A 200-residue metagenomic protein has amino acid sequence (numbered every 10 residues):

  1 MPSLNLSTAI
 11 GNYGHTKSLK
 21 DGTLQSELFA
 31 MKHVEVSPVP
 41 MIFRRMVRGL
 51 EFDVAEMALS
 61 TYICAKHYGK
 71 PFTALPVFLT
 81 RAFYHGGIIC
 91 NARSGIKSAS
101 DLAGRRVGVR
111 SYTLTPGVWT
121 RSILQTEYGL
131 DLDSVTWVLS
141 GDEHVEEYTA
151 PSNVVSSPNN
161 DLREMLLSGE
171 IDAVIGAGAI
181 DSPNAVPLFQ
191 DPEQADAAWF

Functional and structural regions predicted by a protein language model:
M1-L4: Basic/polar N-terminal segments that are highly enriched at the extreme N-terminus, encompassing both cleavable
S7, G11-D133, W137-E146: Short, glycine-/small- and polar/acidic-enriched structural segments that line small-molecule recognition paths
H67-K70, V145-T149, S182-Q190: Short secondary-structure transition/capping segments
R105-L114, Y148-M165: Flexible, glycine/proline-enriched loop segments at strand-loop-helix junctions that form or flank small-ligand binding
N153-F200: Pocket-lining segment of extracytoplasmic ligand-binding domains
